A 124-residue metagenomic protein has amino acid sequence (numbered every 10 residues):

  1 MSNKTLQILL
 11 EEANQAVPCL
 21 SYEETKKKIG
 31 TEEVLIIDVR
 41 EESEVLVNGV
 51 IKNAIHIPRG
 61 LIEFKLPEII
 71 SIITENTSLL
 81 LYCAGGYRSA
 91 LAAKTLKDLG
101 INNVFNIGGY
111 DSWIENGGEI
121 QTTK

Functional and structural regions predicted by a protein language model:
M1-V34, E42-S78, Y87-K124: Rhodanese-like catalytic fold shared by cysteine-dependent sulfurtransferases and DSP/PTP-type phosphatases
L81-Y82: Short, surface-exposed ligand- or partner-binding patches at beta-edge/loop junctions that are enriched in aromatics
